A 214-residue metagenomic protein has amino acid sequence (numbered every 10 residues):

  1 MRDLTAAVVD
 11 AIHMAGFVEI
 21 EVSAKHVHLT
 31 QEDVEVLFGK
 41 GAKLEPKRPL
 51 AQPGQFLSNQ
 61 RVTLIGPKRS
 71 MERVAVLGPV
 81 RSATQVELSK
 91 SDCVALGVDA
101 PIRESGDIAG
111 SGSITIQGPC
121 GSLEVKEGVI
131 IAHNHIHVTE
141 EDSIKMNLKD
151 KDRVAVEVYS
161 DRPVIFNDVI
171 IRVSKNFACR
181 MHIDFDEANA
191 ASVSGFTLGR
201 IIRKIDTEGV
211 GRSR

Functional and structural regions predicted by a protein language model:
M1-A15: Short, low-complexity, charged amphipathic interaction modules
L4, V8, V154, T197-R203: Generic detector of short, aliphatic-rich beta-strand segments that form the cores of beta-sheets in diverse domain
V9-I12, T115-C120, R162-V164, T207: Short amphipathic alpha-helical segments, especially helix-boundary/capping motifs
H13-E19, K204-T207: Short domain-boundary/entry signatures in modular proteins, especially in secreted/extracellular architectures
E19, H26-P67, E72-P119, E124-K151 (+2 more regions): Short beta-strand-centered segments at strand-helix junctions
R73-V74, R162-V169, D206-R214: Short, Lys/Arg- and Gly-enriched loop/turn segments at beta-strand edges
A190-R214: Extended, aromatic/histidine-rich regions of cofactor-dependent oxidoreductases associated with respiratory
